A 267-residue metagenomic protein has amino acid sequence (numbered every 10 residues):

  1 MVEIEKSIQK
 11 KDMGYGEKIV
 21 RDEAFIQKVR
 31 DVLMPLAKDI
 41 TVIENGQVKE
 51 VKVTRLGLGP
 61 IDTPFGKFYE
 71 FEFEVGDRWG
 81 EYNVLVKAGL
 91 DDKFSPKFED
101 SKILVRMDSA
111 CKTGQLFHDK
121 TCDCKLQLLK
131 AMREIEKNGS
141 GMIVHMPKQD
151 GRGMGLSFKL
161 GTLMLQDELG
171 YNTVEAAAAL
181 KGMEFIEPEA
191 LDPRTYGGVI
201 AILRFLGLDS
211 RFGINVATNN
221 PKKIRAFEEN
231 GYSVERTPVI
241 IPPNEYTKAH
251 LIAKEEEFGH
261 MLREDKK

Functional and structural regions predicted by a protein language model:
V2-K267: Catalytic domains of riboflavin
